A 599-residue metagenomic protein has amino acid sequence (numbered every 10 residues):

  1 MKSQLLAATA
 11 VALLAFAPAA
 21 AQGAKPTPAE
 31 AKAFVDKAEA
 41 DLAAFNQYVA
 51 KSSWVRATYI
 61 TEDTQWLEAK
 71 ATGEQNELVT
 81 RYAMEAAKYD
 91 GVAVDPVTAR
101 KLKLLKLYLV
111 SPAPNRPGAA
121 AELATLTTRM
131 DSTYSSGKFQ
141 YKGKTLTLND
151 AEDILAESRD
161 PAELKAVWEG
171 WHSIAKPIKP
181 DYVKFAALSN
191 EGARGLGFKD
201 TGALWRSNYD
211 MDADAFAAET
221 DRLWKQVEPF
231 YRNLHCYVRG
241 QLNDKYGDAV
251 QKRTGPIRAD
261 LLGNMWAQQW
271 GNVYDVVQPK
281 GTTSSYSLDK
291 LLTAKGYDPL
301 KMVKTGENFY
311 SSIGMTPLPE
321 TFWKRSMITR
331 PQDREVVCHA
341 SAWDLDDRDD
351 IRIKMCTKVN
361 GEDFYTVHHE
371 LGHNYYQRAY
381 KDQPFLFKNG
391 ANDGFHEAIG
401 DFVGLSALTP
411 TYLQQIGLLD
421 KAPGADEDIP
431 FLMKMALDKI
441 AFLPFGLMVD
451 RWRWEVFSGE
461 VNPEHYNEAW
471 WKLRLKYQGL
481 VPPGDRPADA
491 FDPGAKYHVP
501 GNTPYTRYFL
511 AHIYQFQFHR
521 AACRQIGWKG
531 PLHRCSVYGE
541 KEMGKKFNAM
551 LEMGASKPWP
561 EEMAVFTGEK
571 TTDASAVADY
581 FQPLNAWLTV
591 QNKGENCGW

Functional and structural regions predicted by a protein language model:
M1-Q4: Positively charged n-region of N-terminal signal peptides that target proteins for export
A7-A17: Bacterial N-terminal signal peptides
Q22-K184, G202, K496, T503-T506 (+3 more regions): N-terminal helix-rich structural modules
G23-E30, T64, D200-A203, Q269-S284 (+11 more regions): C-terminal, non-catalytic "cap/extension" segments appended to globular domains
T145-L148, E157, K184-K354, G424-L432 (+1 more regions): Active-site-proximal, well-structured secondary-structure segments within enzyme catalytic domains
A162-E169, D333-N360, V367, L371-R378: Active-site scaffold of zinc-dependent metalloenzymes
G202-A203, S207, Q377-V403: Post-HEXXH active-site segment of zinc metalloproteases
F216, T220-F230, G390-E427: Post-HExxH zinc-binding segment in Zn-dependent metallohydrolases
